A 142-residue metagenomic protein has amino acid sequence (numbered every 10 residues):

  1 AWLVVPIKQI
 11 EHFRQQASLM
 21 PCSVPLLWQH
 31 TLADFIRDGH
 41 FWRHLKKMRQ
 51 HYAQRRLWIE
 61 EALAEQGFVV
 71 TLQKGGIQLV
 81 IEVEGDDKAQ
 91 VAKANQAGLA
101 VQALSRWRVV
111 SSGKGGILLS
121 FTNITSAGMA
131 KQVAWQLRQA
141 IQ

Functional and structural regions predicted by a protein language model:
A1-R49: Conserved core segment of the aminotransferase class I/II
V5, I81-G85, F121-N123: Short beta-strand-to-loop capping motifs
Q50-E60, V69-E82: Conserved glycine-rich beta-strand-loop-beta hairpin in the small C-terminal domain of fold type I
G85-K93, S126-Q132: Short, conserved charged micro-motifs
N95-L118: Conserved PLP cofactor-binding pocket of PLP-dependent enzymes
S111-Q142: PLP-dependent enzyme catalytic core of the Aspartate aminotransferase-like
